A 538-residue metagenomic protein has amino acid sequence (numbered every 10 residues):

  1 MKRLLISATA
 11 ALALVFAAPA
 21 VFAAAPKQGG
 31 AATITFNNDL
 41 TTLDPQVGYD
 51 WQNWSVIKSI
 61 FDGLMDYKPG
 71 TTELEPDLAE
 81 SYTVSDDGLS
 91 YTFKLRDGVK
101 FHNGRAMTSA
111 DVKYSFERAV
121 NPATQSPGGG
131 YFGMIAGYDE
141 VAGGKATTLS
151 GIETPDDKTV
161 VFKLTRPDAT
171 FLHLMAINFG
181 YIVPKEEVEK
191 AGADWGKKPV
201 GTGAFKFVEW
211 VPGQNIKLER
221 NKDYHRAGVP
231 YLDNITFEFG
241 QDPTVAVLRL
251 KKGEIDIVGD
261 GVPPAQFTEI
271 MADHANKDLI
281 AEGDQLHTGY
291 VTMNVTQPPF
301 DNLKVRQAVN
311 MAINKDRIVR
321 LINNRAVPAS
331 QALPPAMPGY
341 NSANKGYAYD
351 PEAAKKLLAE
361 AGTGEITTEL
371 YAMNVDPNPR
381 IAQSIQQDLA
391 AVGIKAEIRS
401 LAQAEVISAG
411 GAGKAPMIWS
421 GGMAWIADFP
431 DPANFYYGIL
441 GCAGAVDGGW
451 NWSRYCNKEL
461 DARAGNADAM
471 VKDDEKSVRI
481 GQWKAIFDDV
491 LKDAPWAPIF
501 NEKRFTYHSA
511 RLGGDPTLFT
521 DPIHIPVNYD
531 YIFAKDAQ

Functional and structural regions predicted by a protein language model:
T33, T108-E117, D157-K163, P167 (+8 more regions): Alpha-helical secondary-structure segments
T35-D86, E117, K198-G201: N-terminal lobe/hinge region of extracytoplasmic solute-binding protein
N37, Q125, G129, A227-V229 (+5 more regions): Local pocket/hinge segments that shape ligand/substrate recognition
K68-P69, A146-L149, K163-P230, N234 (+3 more regions): Gly/Pro-rich hinge or "lid" segments in bacterial periplasmic/extracellular proteins
E80-G128, V161, R249, P299: Aromatic- and charge-enriched surface segment that lines or borders ligand/interaction sites
K94, K113, T124-K185: Surface-exposed binding/hinge segments that line and control ligand-binding clefts or catalytic entry sites
A169, V211, A312-S342, D376-Q386 (+1 more regions): Detector for C-terminal structural segments
A193-G196, K222-E269, K395: Ligand-site clamp/hinge motif
